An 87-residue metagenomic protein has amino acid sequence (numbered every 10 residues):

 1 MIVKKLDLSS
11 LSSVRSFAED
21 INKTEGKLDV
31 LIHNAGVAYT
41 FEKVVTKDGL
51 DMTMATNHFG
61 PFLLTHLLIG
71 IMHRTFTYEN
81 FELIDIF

Functional and structural regions predicted by a protein language model:
M1-F87: Rossmann-fold NAD(P)H-dependent dehydrogenase/reductase core
